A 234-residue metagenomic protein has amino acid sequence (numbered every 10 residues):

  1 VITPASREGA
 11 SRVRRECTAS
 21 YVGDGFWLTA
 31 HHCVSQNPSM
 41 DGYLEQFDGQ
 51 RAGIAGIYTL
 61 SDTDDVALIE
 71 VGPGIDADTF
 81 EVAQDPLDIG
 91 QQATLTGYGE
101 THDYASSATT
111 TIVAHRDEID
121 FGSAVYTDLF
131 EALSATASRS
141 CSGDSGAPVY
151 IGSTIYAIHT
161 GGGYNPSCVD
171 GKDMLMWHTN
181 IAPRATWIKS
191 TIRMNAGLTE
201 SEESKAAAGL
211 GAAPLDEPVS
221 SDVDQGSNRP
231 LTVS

Functional and structural regions predicted by a protein language model:
V1-R14: N-terminal activation segment of mature serine protease catalytic domains
V1-T3, P38-Q50, Q91-Y98: Short conserved beta-strand and strand-loop elements enriched in small hydrophobics with frequent Asp/Gly
S11-V13, Y21-V22, T59-T63, D85-I89 (+2 more regions): Extracellular/periplasmic catalytic domains that process cell-envelope and extracellular macromolecules
V13-E16, C141-S145: Short, small/polar residue-rich loop motifs at catalytic or cofactor-binding pockets
R14-E16, V22-D64: Catalytic-histidine neighborhood of serine endopeptidases, predominantly the chymotrypsin-like S1/PA family
Y21-W27, S145-T232: C-terminal subregion of chymotrypsin/trypsin-like serine protease catalytic domains
H32-Q36, G72-D76, G99-H102, T154-I155 (+1 more regions): Acidic glycine-/aspartate-rich tracts in secreted/extracellular proteins
T63-A137, D173-K189: Chymotrypsin/trypsin-fold serine protease catalytic domain
